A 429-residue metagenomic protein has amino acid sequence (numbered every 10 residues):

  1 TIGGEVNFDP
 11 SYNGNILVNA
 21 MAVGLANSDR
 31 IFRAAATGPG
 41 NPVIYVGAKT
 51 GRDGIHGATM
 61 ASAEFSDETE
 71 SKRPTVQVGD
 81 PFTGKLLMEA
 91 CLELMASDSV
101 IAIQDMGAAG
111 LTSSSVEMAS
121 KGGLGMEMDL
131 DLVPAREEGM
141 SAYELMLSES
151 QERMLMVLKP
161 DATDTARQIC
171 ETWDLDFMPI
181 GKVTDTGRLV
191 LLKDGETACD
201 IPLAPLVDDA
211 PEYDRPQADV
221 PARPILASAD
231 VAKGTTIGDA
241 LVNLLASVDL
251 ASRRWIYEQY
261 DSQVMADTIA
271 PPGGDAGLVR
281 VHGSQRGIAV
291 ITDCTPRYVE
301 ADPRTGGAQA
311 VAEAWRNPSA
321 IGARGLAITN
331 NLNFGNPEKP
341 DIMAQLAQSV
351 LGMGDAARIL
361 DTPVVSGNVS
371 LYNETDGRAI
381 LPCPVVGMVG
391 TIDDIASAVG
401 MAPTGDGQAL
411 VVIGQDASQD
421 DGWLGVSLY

Functional and structural regions predicted by a protein language model:
I2-Y429: Glycine/proline-enriched, intrinsically flexible loops and inter-domain linkers
